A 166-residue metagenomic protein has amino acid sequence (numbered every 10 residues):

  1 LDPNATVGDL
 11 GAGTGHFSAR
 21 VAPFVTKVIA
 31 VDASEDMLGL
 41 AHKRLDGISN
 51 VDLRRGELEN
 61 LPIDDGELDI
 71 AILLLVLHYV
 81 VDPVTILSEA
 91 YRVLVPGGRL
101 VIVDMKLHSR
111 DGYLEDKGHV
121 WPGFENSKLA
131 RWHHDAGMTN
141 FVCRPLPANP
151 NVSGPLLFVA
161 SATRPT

Functional and structural regions predicted by a protein language model:
L1-A5: Conserved alpha-helix/loop element of class I SAM-dependent methyltransferases that forms part of the SAM/SAH-binding
G8-N60: Class I SAM-dependent methyltransferase SAM/SAH-binding core
E59-I70: A short acidic, Gly/Pro-enriched loop at the edge of an enzyme's catalytic core that lines a small-molecule cofactor
D69-D82: A short SAM/SAH-binding and catalytic strip from SAM-dependent methyltransferases
V81-T85, R110: Short N-terminal helix/helix-N-cap motif within the alpha/beta-hydrolase-1
V84-R99: A short glycine-rich, Lys/Arg-flanked "PGG" loop and its adjoining helix->strand segment in the class I
V101-S161: C-terminal alpha-helical "lid/dimerization" subdomain adjacent to the S-adenosyl-L-methionine
A162-T166: C-terminal beta-strand of the catalytic ATP-binding
